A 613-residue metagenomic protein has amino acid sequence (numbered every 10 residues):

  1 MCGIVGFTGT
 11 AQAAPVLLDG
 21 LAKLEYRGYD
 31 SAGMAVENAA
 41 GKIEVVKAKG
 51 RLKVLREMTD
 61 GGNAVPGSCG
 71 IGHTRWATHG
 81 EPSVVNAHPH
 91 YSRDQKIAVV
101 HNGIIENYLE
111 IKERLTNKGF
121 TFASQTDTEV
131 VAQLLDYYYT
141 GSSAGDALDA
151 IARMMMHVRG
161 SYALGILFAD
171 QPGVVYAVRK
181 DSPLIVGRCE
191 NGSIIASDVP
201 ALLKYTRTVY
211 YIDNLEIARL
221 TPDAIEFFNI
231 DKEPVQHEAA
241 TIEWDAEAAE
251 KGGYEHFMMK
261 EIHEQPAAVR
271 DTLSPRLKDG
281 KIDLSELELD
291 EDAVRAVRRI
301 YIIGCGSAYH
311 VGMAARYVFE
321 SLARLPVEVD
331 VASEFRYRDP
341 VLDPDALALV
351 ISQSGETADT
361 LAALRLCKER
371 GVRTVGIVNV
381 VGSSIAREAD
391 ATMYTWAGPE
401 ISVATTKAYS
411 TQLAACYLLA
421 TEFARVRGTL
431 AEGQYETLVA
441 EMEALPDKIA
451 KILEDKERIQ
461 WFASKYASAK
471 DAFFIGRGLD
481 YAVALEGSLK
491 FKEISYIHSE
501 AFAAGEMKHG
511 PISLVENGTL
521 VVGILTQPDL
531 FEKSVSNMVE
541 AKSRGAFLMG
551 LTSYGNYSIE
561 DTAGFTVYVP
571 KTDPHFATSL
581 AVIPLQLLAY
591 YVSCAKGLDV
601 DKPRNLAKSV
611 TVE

Functional and structural regions predicted by a protein language model:
M1-K251, E255-H256, E264-R298, Y337 (+4 more regions): Conserved short alpha-helical segments that host acidic/polar catalytic motifs at enzyme active sites
I4, V99, I166, A177 (+6 more regions): Structural beta-sheet core signal
S68, G72-V85, K278-E291, A315-I351 (+2 more regions): Glycine-rich oxoanion-binding loops at beta->alpha junctions
P89-Y91, L167, Y176-A177, V209-Y210 (+11 more regions): Replace "in large, NTP-powered and nucleic-acid-processing enzymes" with "in large, NTP-powered factors and other
M156, Q265-V269, L273-Y301, A391-L520 (+1 more regions): Active-site phosphate/pyrophosphate-binding segments
K232, F547, T562, T572-E613: Generic C-terminus detector
R295-A444, I524-Y568, L588, K596: Glycine-rich phosphate-binding loops that contact phosphosugars or nucleotide phosphates
